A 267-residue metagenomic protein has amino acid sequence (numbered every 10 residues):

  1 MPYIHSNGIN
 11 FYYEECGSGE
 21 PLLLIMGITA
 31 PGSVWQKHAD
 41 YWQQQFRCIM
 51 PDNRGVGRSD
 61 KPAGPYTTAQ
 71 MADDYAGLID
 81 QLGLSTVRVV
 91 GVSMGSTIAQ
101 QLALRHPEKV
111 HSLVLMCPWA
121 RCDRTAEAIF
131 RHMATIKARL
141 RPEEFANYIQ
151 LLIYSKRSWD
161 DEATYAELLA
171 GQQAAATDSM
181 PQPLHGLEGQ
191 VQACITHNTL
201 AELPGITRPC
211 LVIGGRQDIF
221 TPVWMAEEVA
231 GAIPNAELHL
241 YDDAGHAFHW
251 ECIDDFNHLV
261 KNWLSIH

Functional and structural regions predicted by a protein language model:
S6-G64: Conserved HGGG/HGGXW glycine-rich cap/lid loop of the alpha/beta-hydrolase fold
M50, R54-V90, H258: Active-site loop/oxyanion-hole signature of alpha/beta-hydrolase fold enzymes
G91, G95, A99: Gly/Ala-rich beta-loop-alpha elbow adjacent to hydrolase catalytic centers
Q100, L104-R105, H111-R141: Flexible "cap/lid" loop of the alpha/beta hydrolase fold
R124-A126, E144-I195, A201-E202: Conserved alpha/beta-hydrolase catalytic His-Asp/Glu region
I206, V212-G214: Short beta-strand/loop motif that positions the catalytic acidic residue of the alpha/beta-hydrolase fold
Q217-T221: Acidic catalytic loop of the alpha/beta-hydrolase fold
A236-H267: Catalytic active-site module of serine/aspartate enzymes centered on a nucleophile-bearing elbow/loop
